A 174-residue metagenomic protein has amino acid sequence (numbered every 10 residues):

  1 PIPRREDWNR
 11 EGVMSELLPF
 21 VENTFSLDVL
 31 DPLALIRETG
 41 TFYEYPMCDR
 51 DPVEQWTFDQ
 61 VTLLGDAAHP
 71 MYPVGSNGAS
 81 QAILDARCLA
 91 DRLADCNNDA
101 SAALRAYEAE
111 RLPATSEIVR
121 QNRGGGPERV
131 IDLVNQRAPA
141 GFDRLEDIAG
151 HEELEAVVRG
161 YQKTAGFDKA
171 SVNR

Functional and structural regions predicted by a protein language model:
P1-R174: FAD-dependent flavoprotein oxygenase/oxidase catalytic domain
